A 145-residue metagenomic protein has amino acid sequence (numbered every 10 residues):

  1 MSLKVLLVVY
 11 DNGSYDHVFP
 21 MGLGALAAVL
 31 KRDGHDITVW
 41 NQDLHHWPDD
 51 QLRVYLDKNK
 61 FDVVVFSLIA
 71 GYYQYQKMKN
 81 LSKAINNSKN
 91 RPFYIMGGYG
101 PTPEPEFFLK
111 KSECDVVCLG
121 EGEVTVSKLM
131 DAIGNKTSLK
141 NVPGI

Functional and structural regions predicted by a protein language model:
M1: Adenosyl-5′-phosphate
K4, V29, D33-I145: Glycine-rich beta-alpha loop elements in corrinoid/cobalamin-binding modules across cobalamin-dependent enzymes
L6-V8: Conserved beta-strand elements of the Class I
Y10-D11, F19-P20, P92, P105: Proline-rich low-complexity regions
N12-M21, I69-Y75: A short, glycine/small-residue-rich beta-strand->loop->alpha-helix junction that serves as a flexible
M21-K31: Short catalytic helix/loop segments, enriched in acidic residues and glycine and frequently bearing histidine
